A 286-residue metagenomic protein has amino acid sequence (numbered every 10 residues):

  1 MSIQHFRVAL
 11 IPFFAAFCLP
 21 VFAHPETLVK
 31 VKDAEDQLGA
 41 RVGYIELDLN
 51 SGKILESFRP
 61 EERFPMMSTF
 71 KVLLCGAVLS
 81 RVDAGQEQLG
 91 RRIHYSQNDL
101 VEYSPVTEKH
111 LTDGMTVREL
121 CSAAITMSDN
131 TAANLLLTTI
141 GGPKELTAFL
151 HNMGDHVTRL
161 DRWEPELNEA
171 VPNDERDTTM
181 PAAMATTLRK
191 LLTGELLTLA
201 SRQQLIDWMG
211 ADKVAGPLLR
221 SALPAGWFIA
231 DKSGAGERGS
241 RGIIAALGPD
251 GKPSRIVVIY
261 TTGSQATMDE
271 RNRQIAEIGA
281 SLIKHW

Functional and structural regions predicted by a protein language model:
M1-I11: Bacterial N-terminal signal peptides that target proteins for export
A9-P20: Bacterial N-terminal signal peptides
H24-D36, N50, L55, T138-T139 (+4 more regions): Structured C-terminal helix/loop/strand segments within mature extracytoplasmic catalytic/sensor domains
E35-F64: Short, conserved catalytic-motif segment at the N-terminal edge
R41, T116, N134-T193: Mid-domain, small-residue-enriched loop/turn segments at the edges of structured enzyme/sensor domains
G52, F64-I93, V257: Active-site SXXK
S80-D99, T147, T198-S201: Short, well-structured active-site flanking segments
L100-L135, P143: Conserved catalytic neighborhood of penicillin-recognizing serine enzymes
